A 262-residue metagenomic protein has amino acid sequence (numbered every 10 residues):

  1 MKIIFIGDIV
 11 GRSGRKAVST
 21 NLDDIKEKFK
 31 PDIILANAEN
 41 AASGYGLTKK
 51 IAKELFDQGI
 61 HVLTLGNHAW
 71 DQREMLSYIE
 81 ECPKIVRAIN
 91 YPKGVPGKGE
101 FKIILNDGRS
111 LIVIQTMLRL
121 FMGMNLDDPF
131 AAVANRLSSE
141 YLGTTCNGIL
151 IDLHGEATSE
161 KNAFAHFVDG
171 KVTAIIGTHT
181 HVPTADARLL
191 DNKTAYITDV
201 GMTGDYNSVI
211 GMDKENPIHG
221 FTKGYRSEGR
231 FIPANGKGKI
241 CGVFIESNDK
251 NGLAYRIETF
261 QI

Functional and structural regions predicted by a protein language model:
M1-I262: Acidic, metal/ion-coordinating pockets
